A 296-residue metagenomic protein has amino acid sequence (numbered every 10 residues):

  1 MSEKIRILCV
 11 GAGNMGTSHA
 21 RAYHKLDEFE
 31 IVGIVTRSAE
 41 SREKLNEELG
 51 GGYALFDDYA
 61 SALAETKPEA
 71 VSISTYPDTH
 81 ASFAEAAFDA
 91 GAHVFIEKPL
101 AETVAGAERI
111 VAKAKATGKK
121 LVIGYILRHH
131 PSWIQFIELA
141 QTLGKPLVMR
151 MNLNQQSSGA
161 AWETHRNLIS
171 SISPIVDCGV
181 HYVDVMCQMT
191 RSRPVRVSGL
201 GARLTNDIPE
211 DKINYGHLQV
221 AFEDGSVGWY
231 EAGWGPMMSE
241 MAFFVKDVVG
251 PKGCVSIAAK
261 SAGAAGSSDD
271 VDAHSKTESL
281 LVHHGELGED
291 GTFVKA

Functional and structural regions predicted by a protein language model:
M1-G50: N-terminal Rossmann-like dinucleotide-binding module
H19, E40, G51-K113: Beta-loop-alpha module in the N-terminal Rossmann-like domain of NAD(P)-dependent dehydrogenases, especially those
I96, L121-I123, Y230, I257: Hydrophobic residues in well-ordered beta-strands that form the structural core
R109-I126, G144-M151: Rossmann-fold dehydrogenase core element
I126, F222, V245-A296: C-terminal glycine/acidic-rich active-site capping loop/insertion
L127-E210: Predominantly a Rossmann-like dinucleotide-binding segment in NAD(P)-dependent oxidoreductases
V183-G266: Contiguous beta-strand/loop segments that form the cofactor/metal-binding neighborhood of enzyme cores
